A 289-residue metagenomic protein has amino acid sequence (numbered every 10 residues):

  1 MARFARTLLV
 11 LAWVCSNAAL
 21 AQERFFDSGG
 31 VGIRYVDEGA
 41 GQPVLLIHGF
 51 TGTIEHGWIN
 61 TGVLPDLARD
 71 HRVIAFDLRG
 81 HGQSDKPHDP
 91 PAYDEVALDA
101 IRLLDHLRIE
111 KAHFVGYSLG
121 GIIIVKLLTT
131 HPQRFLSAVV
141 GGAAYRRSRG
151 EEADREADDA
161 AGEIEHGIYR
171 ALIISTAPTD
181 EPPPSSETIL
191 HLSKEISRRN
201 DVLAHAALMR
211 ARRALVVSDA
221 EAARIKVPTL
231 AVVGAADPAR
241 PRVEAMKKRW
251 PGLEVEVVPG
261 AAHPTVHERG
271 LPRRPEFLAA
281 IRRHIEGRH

Functional and structural regions predicted by a protein language model:
V31, D37-Q83: Conserved HGGG/HGGXW glycine-rich cap/lid loop of the alpha/beta-hydrolase fold
P65, A75-A112: Active-site loop/oxyanion-hole signature of alpha/beta-hydrolase fold enzymes
H113, L136-V139: Residue in the alpha/beta-hydrolase core beta-strand immediately N-terminal to the catalytic nucleophile
G121-P132, A138: Short glycine-enriched nucleophile-adjacent loop and the immediately C-terminal alpha-helix near the catalytic center
T129, A138-Y169: Flexible "cap/lid" loop of the alpha/beta hydrolase fold
A204-E221, A236-P238: Active-site nucleophile elbow and catalytic-triad environment of alpha/beta-hydrolase enzymes
I225, A231-V233: Short beta-strand/loop motif that positions the catalytic acidic residue of the alpha/beta-hydrolase fold
P259-H289: Catalytic active-site module of serine/aspartate enzymes centered on a nucleophile-bearing elbow/loop
